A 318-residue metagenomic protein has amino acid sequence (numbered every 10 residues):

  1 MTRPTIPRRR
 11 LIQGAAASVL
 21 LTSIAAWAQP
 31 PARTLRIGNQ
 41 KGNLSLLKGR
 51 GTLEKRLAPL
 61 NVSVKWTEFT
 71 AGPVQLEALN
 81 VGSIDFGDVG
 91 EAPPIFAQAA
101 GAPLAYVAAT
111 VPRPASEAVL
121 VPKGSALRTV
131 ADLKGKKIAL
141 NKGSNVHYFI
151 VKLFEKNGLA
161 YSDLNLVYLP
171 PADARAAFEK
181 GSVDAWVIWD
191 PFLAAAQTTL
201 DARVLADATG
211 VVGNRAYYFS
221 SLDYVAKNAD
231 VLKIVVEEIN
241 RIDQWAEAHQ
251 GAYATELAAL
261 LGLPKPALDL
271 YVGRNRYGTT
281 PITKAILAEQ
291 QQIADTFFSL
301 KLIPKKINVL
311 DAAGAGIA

Functional and structural regions predicted by a protein language model:
T2-S18, T22: N-terminal secretory signal peptides and thylakoid transit peptides that target proteins across membranes
I24-A28: Sec/Tat signal peptide C-region and signal peptidase I cleavage site
Q29-L159, V167-Y168, D184-V187, L205 (+1 more regions): Short, glycine-/small- and polar/acidic-enriched structural segments that line small-molecule recognition paths
R50, L76, E91-P94, V130 (+9 more regions): Extracytoplasmic/secreted envelope proteins and their assembly/folding machinery, especially bacterial periplasmic
L57, S83, D88, Q98 (+10 more regions): Sec/Tat-exported extracytoplasmic proteins
A92, L166-V167, A172-L257: Pocket-lining segment of extracytoplasmic ligand-binding domains
K227-L302: Secondary-structure end/capping motifs
D295-A318: Conserved C-terminal helix/tail region of periplasmic/extracytoplasmic solute-binding proteins
